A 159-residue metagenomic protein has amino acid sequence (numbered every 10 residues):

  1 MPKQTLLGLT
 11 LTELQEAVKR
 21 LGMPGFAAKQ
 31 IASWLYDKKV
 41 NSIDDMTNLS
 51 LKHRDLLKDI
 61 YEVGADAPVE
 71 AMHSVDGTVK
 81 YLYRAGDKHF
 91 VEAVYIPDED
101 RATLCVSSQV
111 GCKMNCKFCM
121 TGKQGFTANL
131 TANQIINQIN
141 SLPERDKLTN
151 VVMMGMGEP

Functional and structural regions predicted by a protein language model:
M1-A102: Flexible, acidic/Gly-rich N-terminal and inter-domain linker regions that tether and position cofactor-handling modules
V91-A93, E99-S108, K113-P159: Conserved Radical SAM active-site core
